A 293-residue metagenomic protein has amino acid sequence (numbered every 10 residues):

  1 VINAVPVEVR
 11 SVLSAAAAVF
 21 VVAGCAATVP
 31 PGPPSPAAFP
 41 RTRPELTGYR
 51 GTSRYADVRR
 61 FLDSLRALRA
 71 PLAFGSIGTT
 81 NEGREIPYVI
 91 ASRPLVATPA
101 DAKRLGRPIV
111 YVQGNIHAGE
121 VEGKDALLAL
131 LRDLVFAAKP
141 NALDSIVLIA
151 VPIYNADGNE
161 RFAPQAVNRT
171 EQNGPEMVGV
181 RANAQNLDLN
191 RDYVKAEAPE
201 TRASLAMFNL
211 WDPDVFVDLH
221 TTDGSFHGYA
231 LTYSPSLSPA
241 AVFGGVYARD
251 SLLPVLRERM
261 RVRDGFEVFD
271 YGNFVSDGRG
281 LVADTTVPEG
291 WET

Functional and structural regions predicted by a protein language model:
V1-A16: Bacterial N-terminal signal peptides that target proteins for export
A4, C25-T293: Structured catalytic-domain cores with a bias toward divalent-metal coordination
S14-G24: Bacterial N-terminal signal peptides
